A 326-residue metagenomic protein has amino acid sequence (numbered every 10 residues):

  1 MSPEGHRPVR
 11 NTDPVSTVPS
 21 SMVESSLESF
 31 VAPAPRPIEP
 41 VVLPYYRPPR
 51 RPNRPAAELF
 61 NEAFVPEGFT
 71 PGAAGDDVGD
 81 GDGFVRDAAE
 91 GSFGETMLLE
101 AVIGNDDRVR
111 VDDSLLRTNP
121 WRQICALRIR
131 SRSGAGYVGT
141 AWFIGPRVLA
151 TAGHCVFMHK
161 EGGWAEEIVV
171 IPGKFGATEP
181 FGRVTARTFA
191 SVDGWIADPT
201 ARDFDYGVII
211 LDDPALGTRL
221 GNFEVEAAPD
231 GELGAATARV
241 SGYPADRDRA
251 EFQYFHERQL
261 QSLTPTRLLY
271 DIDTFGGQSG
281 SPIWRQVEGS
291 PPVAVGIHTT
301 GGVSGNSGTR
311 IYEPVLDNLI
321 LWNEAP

Functional and structural regions predicted by a protein language model:
M1-F143: Protease-domain processing segments flanking chymotrypsin-fold serine proteases, especially trypsin-like
V102-R122, R128-V138, I144, F157 (+1 more regions): Conserved catalytic-core segment of clan PA serine endopeptidases
R147, T151: Cytochrome P450 catalytic-core helices
A152-C155, V295-S304: Short beta->alpha transition motifs characteristic of CBS
V170-G173, G242, P292-T300: Catalytic Cys-His active-site segments of thiol-dependent hydrolases/isopeptidases
R187-G194, D273-G277, T299-S304: Short, solvent-exposed aromatic-acidic interface loops
R202-G276, G308-V315, L319-I320: Chymotrypsin/trypsin-fold serine protease catalytic domain
D273-H298: Catalytic nucleophile loop of clan PA
